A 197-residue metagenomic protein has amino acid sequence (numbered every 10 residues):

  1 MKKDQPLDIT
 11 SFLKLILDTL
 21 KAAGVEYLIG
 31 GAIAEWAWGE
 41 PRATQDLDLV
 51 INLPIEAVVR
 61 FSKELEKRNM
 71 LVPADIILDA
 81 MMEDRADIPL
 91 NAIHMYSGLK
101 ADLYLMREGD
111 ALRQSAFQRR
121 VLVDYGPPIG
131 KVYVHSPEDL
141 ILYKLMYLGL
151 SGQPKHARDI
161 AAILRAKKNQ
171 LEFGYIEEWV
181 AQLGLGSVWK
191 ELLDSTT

Functional and structural regions predicted by a protein language model:
M1-T197: Compositionally biased terminal segments of proteins
